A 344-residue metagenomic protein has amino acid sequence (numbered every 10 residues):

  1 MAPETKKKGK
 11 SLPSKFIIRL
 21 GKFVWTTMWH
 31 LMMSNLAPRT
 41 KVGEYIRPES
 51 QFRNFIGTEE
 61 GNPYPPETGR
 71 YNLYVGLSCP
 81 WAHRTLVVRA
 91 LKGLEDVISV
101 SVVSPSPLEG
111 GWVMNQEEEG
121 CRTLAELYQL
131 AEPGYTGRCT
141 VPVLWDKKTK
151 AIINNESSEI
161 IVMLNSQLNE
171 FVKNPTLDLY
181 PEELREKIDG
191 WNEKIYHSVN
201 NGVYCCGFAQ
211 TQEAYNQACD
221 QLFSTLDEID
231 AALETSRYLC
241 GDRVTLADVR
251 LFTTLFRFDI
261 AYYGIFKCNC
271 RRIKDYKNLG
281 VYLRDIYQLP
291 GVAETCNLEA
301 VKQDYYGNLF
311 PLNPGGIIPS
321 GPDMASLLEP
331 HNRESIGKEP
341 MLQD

Functional and structural regions predicted by a protein language model:
M1-D344: C-terminal alpha-helical interaction module
